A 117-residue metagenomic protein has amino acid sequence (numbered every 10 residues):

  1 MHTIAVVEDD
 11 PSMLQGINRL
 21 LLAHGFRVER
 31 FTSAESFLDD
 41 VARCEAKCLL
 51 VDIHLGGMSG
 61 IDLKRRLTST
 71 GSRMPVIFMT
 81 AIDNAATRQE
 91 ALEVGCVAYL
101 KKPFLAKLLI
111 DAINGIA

Functional and structural regions predicted by a protein language model:
E8: Conserved acidic carboxylate
P11-E29: Two-component/phosphorelay signaling modules centered on CheY-like receiver
R30-C48: Acidic, metal-coordinating helix/loop segments flanking the phosphotransfer/catalytic sites of two-component signaling
T32-S33, S59-D62: Acidic catalytic/metal-coordinating carboxylates
I61-S72: Short amphipathic alpha-helix used as the core "switch/output" element in two-component signaling
D62, D83-A98: Alpha4 helix (beta4-alpha4-beta5 surface) of REC/receiver domains from two-component response regulators
A86, F104-I113: C-terminal output helix
